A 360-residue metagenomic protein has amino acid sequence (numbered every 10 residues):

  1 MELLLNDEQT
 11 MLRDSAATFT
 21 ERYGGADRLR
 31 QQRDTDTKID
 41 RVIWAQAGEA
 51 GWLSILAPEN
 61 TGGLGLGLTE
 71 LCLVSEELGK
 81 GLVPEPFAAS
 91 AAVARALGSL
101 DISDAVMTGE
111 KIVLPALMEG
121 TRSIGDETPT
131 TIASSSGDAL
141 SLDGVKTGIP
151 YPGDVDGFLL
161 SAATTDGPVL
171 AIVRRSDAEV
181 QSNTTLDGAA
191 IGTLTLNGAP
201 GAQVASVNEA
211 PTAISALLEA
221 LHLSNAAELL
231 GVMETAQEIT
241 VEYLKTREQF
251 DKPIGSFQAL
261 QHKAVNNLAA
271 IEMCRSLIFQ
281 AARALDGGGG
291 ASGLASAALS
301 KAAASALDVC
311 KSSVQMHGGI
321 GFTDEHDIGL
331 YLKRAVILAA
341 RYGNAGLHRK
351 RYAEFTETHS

Functional and structural regions predicted by a protein language model:
M1-G81, S135-L140, A216-S360: Alpha-helical interface subdomain recognition
L66-G67, I124-E127, Y151-V155: Short glycine/proline-enriched turns and hinge-like loops at secondary-structure junctions
V83-D101: N-terminal glycine-rich flavin-associated loop
G109-K111, E127-P129, D154-D156, G167 (+5 more regions): A generic structural signal for well-ordered coil/turn residues at beta-strand boundaries that shape enzyme active-site
G109-R122: A short, Trp-centered hydrophobic/proline-enriched beta-strand micro-motif
L117-E119, K146, S161-T164, R174-R175 (+5 more regions): Short, structured patches in soluble enzyme cores that scaffold and shape functional sites
I124-T131, G148-I149, R174-S206: Flexible, small-/acidic-enriched active-site or ligand-binding loops
D143-A178: A short core secondary-structure module
